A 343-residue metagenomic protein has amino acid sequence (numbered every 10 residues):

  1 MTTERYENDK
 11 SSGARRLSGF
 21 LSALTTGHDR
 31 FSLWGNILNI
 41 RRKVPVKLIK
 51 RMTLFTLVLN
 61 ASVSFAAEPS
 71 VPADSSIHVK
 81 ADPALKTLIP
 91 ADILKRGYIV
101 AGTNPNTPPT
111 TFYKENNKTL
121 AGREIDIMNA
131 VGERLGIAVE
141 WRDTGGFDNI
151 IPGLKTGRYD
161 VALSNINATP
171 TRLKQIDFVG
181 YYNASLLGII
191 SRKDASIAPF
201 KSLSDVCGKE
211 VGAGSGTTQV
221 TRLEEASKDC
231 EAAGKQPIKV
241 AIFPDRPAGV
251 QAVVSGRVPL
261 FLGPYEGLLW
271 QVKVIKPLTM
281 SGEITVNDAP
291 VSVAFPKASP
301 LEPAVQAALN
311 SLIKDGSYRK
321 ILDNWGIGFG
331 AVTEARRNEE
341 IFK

Functional and structural regions predicted by a protein language model:
I40-T53: Bacterial N-terminal signal peptides that target proteins for export
A67-A84, P90, I125-R134, A195-I197 (+3 more regions): Extended ligand-binding regions for polar small-molecule ligands
E68-S164, D315, N324: Extracytoplasmic small-molecule ligand-binding "clamshell" domains of the periplasmic binding protein/Venus flytrap
P90, G122-R123, L173-A184, M280-E283 (+1 more regions): A structural signal for short loop-to-beta-strand junctions that line the ligand-binding cleft of periplasmic/secreted
T103-P108, K118-R134, N167, A184-D245 (+2 more regions): Bilobed "Venus flytrap"/periplasmic-binding protein-like clamshell domains and structurally analogous long
I125, N129, E133, A138-D205 (+1 more regions): Acidic, polar ligand-binding/catalytic clefts
D148, I166-K174, R222-E231, Q251-N287: A ligand-binding cleft/hinge motif common to bilobed small-molecule-binding domains
A184-S191, S196, V272-N310, I327-K343: Periplasmic-binding protein-like
